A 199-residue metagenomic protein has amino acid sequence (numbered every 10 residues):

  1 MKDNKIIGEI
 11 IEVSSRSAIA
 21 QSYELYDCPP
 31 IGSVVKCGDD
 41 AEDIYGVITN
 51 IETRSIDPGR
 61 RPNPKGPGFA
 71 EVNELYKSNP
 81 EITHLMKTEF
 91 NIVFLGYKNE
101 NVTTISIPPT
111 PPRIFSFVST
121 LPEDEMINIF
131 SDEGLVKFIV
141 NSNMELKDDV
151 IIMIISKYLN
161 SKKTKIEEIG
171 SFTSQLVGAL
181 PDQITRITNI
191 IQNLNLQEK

Functional and structural regions predicted by a protein language model:
K2-A18: Short, basic/aromatic beta-hairpin or loop at an interaction surface
I6-I11, S33-V34, E42-T53: Short beta-strand-centered aromatic/proline hotspots
S17-S22, R54-P67, I92: Short, solvent-exposed secondary-structure boundary/capping segments
E24-Y26: Non-cytosolic beta-sheet module surface loops
C28-P30: Short, well-ordered loop/turn sites that connect or cap secondary structure elements
E81-K199: Charge/polar-rich, low-complexity and marginally structured segments
